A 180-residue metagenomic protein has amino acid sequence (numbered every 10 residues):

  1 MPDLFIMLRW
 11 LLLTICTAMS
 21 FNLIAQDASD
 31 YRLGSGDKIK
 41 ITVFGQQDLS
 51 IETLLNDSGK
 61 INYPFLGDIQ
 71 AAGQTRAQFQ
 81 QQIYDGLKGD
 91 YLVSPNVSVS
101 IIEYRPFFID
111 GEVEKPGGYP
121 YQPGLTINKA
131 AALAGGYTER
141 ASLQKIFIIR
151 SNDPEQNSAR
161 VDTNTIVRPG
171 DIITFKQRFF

Functional and structural regions predicted by a protein language model:
M1-L12: Bacterial N-terminal signal peptides that target proteins for export
L8, A25-F180: Ser/Thr/Pro/Gly-biased, low-complexity, turn-/loop-rich segments that often occur immediately after N-terminal
